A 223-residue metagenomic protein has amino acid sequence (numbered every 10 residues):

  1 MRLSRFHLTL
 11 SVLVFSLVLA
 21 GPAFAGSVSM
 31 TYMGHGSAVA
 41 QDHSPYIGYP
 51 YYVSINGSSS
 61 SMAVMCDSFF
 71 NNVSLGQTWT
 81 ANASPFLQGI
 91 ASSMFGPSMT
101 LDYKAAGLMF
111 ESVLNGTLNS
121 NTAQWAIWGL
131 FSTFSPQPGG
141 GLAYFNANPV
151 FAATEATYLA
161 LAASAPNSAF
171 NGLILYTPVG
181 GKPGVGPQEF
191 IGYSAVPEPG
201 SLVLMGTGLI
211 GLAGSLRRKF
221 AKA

Functional and structural regions predicted by a protein language model:
M1-S4, A221-A223: N-terminal secretory signal peptides that target proteins for export/translocation
R2, N121, G214-L216: Short alpha-helical segments used as structural interaction elements across diverse proteins
R2-L3, L8-S27, Q188-I210: Short, threonine-centered small-residue motifs that mark membrane-proximal processing/anchoring sites and TM-junction
G26-S194: Short, surface-exposed polybasic-aromatic patches that bind anionic ligands, especially phosphate groups
T117, I210-L212: Helix-centric, low-specificity signal for extended rod-like, repetitive segments
A213-A223: C-terminal membrane-anchoring or membrane-association module
